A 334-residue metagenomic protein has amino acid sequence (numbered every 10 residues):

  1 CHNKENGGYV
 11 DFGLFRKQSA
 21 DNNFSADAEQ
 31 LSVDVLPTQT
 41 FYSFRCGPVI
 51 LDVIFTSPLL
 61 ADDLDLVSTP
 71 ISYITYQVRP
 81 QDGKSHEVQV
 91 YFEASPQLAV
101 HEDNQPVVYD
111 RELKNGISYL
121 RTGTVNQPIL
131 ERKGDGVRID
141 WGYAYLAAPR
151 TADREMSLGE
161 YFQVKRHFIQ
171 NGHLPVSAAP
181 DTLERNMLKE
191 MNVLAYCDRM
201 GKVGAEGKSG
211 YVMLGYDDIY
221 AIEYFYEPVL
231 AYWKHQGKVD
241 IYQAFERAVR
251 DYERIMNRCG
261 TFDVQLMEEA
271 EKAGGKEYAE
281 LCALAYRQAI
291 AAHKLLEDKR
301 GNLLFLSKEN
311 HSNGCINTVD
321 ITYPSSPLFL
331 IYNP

Functional and structural regions predicted by a protein language model:
C1-N22, A26-E29, T322-P334: Carboxylate/His-rich catalytic cores and anion/metal-binding grooves
N6, R45-G47: Short strand-coil-strand connectors
Y9-S19, D52-T56, Y91, R132-K133 (+1 more regions): Short amphipathic beta-strand/extended segments with alternating polar/hydrophobic composition
A20-A26, V53-L59, A178-T182: Short Pro/Gly-enriched beta-strand edge/turn motifs at strand-loop
A26-D34, Q39, G47, I54-T69: Aromatic/His-enriched, Gly/Pro-containing loop or helix-boundary segments that lie immediately adjacent to catalytic
F41, L59-T69, Q77-N317: Acidic/polar, glycine-enriched structural segments that form the non-catalytic walls/loops of the carbohydrate-binding
P48, P80-H86, Y332-P334: Secondary-structure transition/capping motifs at alpha-helix termini and the adjoining loop/turn into the next element
